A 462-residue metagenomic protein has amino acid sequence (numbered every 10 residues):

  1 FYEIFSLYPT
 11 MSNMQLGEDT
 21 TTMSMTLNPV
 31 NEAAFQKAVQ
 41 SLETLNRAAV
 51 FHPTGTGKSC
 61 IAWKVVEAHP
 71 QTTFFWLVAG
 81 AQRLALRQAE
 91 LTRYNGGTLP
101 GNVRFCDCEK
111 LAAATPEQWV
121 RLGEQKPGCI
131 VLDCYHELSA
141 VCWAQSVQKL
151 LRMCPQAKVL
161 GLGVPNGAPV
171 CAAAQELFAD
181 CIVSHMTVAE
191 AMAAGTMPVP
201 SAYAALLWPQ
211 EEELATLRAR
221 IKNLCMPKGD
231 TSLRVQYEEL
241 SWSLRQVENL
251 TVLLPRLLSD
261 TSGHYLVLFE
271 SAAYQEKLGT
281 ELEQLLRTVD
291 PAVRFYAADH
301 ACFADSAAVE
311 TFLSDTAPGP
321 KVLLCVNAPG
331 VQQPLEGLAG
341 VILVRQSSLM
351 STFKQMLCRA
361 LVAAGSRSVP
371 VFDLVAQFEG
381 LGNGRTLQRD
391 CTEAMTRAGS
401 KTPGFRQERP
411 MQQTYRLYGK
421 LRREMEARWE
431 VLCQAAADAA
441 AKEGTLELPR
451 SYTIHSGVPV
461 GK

Functional and structural regions predicted by a protein language model:
G17, T21-A48: Conserved pre-motif I regulatory segment
L45-A62: Walker A/P-loop
P53-G55, Y135-H136, P155-V170: Conserved helicase ATPase motor motifs in RecA-like P-loop NTPase domains
T72-L91, A272: Conserved Walker A/P-loop ATP-binding site and its immediately adjacent core in helicase/helicase-like ATPase domains
G123-M153, K158: SF2 helicase catalytic motif II
C171-G263: Interdomain helical connector at the RecA1-RecA2 junction of SF1/SF2 helicase-like NTPases
H300-T392: Conserved RecA-like P-loop NTPase helicase motor core
M411-K462: IQ-motif-like calmodulin-binding regions
